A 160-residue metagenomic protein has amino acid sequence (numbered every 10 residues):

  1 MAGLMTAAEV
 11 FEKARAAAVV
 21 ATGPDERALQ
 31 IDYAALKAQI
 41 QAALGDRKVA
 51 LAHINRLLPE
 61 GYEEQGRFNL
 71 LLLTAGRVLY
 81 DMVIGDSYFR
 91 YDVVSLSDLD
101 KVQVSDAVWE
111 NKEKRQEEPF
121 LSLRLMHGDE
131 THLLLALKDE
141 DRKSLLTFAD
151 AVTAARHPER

Functional and structural regions predicted by a protein language model:
A2-L72: Anionic N-terminal interaction surfaces
I40, L44, Q103-D106, L125 (+1 more regions): Hydrophobic, Leu/Ile/Phe/Ala-enriched alpha-helical segments that form helix-helix packing faces
G45, N55, T74, S97 (+3 more regions): A structural detector for beta-sheet-dominated domains
L58-L70, T74-F120: Phosphoinositide-binding peripheral membrane targeting modules
L123-T147: Canonical phosphoinositide-binding patch of PH/PH-like domains
E140-R160: Pleckstrin homology
